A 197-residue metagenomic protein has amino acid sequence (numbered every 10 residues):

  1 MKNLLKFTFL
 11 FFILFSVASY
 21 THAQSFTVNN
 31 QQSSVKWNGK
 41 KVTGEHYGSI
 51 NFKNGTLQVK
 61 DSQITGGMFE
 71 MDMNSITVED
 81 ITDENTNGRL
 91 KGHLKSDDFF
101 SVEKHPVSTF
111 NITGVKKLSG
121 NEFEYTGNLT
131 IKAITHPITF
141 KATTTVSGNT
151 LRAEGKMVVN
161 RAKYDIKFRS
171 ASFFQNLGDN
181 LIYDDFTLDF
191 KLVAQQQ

Functional and structural regions predicted by a protein language model:
M1-F26: Bacterial Sec-dependent N-terminal signal peptides
T21-Q197: Low-complexity, acidic/polar, glycine-enriched regions of mature
